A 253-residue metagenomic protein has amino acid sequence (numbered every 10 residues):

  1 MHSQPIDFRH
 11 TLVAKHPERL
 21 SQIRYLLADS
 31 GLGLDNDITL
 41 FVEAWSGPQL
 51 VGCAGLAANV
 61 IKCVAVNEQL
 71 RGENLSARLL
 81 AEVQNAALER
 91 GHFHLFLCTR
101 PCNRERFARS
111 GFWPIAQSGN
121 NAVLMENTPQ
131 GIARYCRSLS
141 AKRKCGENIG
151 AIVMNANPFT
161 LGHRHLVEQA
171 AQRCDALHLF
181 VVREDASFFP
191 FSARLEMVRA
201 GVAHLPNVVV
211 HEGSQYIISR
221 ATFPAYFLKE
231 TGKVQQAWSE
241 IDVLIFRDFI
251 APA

Functional and structural regions predicted by a protein language model:
M1-L34: Short amphipathic alpha-helix that is part of the acyltransferase structural core
T39, E89-H92, G146-E147, C174: Short, high-confidence coil segments that cap the C-terminus of an alpha-helix and link into the following beta-strand
E43, P48-A65: Conserved beta-strand in the GNAT
N67, R71, R100: Residue-level recognition of the GNAT/N-acetyltransferase active site
L70, N74-E82, G162: Conserved acetyl-CoA pyrophosphate-binding loop and the N-cap/start of the following alpha-helix in GNAT-like
A87-R100: Conserved GNAT acetyl-CoA-binding A-motif
T99-R100, R104-W113, Q117-A253: Nucleotidyltransferase catalytic core that binds NTPs
